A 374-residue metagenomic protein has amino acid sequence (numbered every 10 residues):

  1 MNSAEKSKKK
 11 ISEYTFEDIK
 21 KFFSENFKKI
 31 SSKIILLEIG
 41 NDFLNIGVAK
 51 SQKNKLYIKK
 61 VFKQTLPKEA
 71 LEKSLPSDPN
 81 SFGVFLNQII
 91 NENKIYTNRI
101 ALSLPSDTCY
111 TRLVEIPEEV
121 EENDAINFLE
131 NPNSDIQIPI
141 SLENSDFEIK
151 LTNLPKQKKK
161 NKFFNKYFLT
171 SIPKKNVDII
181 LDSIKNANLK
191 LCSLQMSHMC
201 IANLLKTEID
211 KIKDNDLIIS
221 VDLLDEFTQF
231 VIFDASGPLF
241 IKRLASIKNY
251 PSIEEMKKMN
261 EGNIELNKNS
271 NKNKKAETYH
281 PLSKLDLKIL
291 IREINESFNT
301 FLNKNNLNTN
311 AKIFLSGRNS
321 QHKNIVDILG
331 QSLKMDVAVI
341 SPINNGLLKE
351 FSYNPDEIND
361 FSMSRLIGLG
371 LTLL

Functional and structural regions predicted by a protein language model:
N2-Y14, C200-N203, I340-L374: Glycine-rich phosphate-binding/hydrolytic loop that grips phosphoryl groups
E13-K63, N98-S106, T207-Y250, E255: Gly/Thr-rich phosphate-binding beta-strand-loop-beta motif of the actin/hexokinase/Hsp70
V61-E92, K274-D286, N354: N-terminal phosphate-binding loop and adjacent alpha-helix
P79, L104-Y167: Internal amphipathic helical hairpin motif
I95-D107, I184, K190-S193, N305-R318: Short glycine-rich phosphate-binding loop at a beta-alpha junction
F168-L181: Ligand-binding face of N-terminal immunoglobulin V-set domains in extracellular IgSF glycoproteins
P251-N310, R318-N319: Adenine-nucleotide phosphate-binding core of ATP-dependent small-molecule kinases
T309-A338: Glycine-rich phosphate-binding loops at beta-strand->alpha-helix junctions
